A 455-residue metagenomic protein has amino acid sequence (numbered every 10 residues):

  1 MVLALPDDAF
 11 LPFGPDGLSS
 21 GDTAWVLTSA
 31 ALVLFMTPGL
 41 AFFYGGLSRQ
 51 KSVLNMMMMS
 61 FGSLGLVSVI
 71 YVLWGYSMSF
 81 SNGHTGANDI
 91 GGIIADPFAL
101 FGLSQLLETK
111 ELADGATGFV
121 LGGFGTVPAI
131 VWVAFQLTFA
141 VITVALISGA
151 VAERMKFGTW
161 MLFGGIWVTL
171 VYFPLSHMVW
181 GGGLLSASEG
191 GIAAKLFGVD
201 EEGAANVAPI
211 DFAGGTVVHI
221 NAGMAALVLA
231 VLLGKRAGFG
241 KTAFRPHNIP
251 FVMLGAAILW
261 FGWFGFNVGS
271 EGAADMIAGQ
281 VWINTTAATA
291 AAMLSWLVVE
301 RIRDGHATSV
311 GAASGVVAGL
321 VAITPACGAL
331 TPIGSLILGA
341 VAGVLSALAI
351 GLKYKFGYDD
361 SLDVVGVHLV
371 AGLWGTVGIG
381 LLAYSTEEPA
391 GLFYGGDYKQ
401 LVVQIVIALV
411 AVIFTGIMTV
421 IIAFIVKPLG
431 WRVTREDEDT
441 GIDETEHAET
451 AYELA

Functional and structural regions predicted by a protein language model:
V2-A455: Glycine- and aromatic-enriched membrane alpha-helices
